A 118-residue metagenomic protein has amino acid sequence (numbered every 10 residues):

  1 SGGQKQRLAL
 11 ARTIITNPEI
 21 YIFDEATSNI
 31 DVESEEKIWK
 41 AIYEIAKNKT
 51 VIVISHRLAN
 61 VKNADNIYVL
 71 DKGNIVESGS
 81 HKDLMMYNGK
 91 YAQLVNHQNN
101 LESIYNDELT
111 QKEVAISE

Functional and structural regions predicted by a protein language model:
S1-R7: ABC ATPase nucleotide-binding domain "signature motif"
L8-T13, K37, V53: ABC ATPase nucleotide-binding domain "signature" region
T16-N17, K47: Conserved signature/switch motifs of ABC ATPase nucleotide-binding domains
Y21-D24: Catalytic Walker B motif of ABC-type/P-loop ATPase nucleotide-binding domains
N29-I30, S34: Short coil-to-helix N-cap segments within the nucleotide-binding domains
E35-K47: Helical segment within the ABC ATPase nucleotide-binding domain
K40, K62-E118: C-terminal portion of ABC ATPase nucleotide-binding domains
K49-S55: Conserved H-loop
